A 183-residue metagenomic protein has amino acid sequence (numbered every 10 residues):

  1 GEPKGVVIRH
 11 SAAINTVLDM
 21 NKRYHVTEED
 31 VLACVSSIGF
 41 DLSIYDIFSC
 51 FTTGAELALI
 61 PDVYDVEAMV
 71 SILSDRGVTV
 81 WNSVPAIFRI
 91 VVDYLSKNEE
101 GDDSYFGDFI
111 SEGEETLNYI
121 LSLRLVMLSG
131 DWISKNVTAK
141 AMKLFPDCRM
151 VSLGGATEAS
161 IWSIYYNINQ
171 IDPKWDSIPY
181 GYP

Functional and structural regions predicted by a protein language model:
G1-P183: Motif- and composition-driven signal specific to adenylation
